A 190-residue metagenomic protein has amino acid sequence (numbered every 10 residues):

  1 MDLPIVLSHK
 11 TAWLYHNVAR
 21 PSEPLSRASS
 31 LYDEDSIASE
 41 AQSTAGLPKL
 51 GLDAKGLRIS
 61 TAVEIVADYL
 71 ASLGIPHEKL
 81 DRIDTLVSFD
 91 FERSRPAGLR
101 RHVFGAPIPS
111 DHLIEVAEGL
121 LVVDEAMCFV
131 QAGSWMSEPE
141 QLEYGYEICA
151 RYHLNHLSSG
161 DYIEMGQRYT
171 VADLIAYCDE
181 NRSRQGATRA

Functional and structural regions predicted by a protein language model:
M1-R189: Short gly/ser-rich loop at a beta-strand->alpha-helix junction or flexible surface loop bordering the NTP-binding
